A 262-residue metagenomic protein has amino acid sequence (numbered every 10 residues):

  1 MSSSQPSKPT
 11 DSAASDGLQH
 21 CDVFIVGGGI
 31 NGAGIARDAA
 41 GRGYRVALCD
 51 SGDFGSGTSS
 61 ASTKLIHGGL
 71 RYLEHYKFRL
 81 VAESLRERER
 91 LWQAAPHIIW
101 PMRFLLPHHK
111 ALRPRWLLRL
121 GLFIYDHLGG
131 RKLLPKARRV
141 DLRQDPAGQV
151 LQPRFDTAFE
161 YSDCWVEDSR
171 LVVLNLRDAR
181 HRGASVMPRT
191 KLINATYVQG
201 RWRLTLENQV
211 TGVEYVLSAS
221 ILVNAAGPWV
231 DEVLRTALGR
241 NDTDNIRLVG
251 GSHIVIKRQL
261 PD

Functional and structural regions predicted by a protein language model:
M1-V23, D38-R42: Extreme N-terminal leader/targeting segments of oxidoreductases
Q19-C21, T211-I221: Core beta-strand elements of the Rossmann-like FAD/NAD(P) dinucleotide-binding domain in flavoenzyme oxidoreductases
V26, L217-G227: Short hydrophobic core segments
A40-S60: Glycine-rich FAD pyrophosphate-binding loop
K64-P146: Dinucleotide-binding Rossmann-like beta1-alpha1 core, especially the glycine-rich loop that anchors the ADP
I66, D242-D262: Central beta-strand plus flanking loop segment that forms part of the substrate or channel wall within the catalytic
H108-M187, N194-G200, Y215: Flavin (FAD/FMN) cofactor-binding and adjacent substrate-gating region of FAD-dependent oxidoreductase domains
N224-G239: Flavin (primarily FAD) binding-site architecture
